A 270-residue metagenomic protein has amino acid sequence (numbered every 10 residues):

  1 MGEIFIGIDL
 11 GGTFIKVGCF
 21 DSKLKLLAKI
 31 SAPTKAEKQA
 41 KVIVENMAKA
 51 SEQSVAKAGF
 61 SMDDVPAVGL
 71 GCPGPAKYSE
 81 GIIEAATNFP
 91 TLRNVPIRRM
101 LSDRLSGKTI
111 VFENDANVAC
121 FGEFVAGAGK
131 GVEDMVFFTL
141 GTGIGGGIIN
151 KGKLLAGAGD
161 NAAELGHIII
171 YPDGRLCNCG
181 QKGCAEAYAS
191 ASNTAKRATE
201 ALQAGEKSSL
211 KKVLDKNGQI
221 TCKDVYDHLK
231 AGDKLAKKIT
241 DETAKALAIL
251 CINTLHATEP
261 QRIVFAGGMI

Functional and structural regions predicted by a protein language model:
M1-A67, A76-I82, R99-T109, G122-V132 (+3 more regions): ATP-binding/phosphotransfer module of carbohydrate and carboxylate kinases, centering on a glycine-rich
D9, G69-P73, E113, F137-G143 (+1 more regions): Short beta-strand segments
I30-A32, T87, A158: Short hydrophobic alpha-helix segments
G81-R93: A charged helix-plus-loop insertion that forms the helical arch/lid used to bind and gate nucleic-acid substrates
N88-T91, V111-N117, F137-L140: Active-site nucleophile and cofactor-binding loops and adjacent substrate-binding regions of central metabolic enzymes
F138, A158-G159: Short Gly/Pro-enriched turn/cap motifs at secondary-structure boundaries
I149-N150, L154-A158: Catalytic-core segment of enzymes that process non-peptidic bonds
N161-E164: Structural signature of FAD isoalloxazine-binding scaffolds in flavoprotein oxidoreductases
